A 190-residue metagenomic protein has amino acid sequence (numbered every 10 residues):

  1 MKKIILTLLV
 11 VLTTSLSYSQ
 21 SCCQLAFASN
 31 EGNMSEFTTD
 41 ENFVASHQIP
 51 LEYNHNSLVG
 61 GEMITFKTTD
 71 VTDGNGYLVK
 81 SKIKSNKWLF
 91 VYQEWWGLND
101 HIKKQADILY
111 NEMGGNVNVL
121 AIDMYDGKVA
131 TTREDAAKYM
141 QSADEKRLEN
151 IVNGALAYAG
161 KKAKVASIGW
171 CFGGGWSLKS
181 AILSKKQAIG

Functional and structural regions predicted by a protein language model:
I4-T13: Sec-dependent N-terminal signal peptides
V11, I83, S184-K186: Alpha-helix termination/capping residues and helix-transition junctions
S15-S19: Sec/Tat signal peptide C-region and signal peptidase I cleavage site
C22-D40, P50, N54-S57, E62-A159: Serine-hydrolase catalytic machinery in alpha/beta-hydrolase-like enzymes
F43-V44: Extracellular/cell-surface secretome signature
G154-G190: Primarily recognizes the serine-hydrolase "nucleophile elbow" in alpha/beta-hydrolase and SGNH/GDSL folds
